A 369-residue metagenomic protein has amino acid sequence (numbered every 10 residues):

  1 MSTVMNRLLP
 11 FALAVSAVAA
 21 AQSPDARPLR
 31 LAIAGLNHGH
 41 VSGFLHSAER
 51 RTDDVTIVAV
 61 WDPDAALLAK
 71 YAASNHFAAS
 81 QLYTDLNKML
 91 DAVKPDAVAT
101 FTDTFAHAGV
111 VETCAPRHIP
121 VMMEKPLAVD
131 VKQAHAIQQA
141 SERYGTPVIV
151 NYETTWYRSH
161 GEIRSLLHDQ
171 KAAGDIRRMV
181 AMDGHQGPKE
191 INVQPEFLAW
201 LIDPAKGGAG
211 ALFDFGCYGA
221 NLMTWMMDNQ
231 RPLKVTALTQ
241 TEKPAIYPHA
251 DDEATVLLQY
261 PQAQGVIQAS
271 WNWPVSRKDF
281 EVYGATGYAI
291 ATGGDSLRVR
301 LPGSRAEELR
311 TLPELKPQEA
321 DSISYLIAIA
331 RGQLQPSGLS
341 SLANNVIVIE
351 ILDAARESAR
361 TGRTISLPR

Functional and structural regions predicted by a protein language model:
R7-A17: Bacterial N-terminal signal peptides
A14, Q22-N75: N-terminal Rossmann-like dinucleotide-binding module
S23-D25, A97-A99, A328-R369: C-terminal helix-rich "cap/oligomerization" subdomain common to oxidoreductases
I33, M123, V148-V150, A291: Hydrophobic residues in well-ordered beta-strands that form the structural core
D64, N75-A140: Beta-loop-alpha module in the N-terminal Rossmann-like domain of NAD(P)-dependent dehydrogenases, especially those
A136-T154, R177: Rossmann-fold dehydrogenase core element
T155-I246, G362: Predominantly a Rossmann-like dinucleotide-binding segment in NAD(P)-dependent oxidoreductases
G219-R298, I323-Q333, A354-A355: Contiguous beta-strand/loop segments that form the cofactor/metal-binding neighborhood of enzyme cores
